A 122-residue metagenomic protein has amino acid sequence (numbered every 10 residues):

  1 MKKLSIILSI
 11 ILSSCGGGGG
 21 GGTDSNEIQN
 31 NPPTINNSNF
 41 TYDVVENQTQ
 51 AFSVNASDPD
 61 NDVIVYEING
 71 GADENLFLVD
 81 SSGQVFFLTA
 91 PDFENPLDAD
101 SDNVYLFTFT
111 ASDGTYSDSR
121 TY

Functional and structural regions predicted by a protein language model:
M1-S13: Sec-dependent bacterial lipoprotein signal peptides
C15-S25, P33-T34, N39-Y122: Acidic, turn/loop-rich segments in luminal/extracellular domains of secretory-pathway and cell-surface proteins
